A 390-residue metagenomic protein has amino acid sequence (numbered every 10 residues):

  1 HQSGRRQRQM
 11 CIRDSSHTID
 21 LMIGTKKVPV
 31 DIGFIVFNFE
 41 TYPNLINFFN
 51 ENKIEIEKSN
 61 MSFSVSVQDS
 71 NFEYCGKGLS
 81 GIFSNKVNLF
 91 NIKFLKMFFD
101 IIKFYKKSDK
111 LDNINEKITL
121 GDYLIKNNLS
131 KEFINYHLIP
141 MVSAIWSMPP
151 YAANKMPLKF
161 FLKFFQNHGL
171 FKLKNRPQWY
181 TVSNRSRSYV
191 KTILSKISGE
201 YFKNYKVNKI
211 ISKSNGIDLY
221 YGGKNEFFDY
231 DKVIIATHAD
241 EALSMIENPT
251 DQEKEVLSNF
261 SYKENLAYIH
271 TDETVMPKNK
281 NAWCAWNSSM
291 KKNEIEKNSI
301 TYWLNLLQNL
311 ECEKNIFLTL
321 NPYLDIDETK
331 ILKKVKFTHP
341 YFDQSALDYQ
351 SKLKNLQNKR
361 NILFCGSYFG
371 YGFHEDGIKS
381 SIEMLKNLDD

Functional and structural regions predicted by a protein language model:
H1-R8, I12: Single conserved hydrophobic/aromatic residue that forms the stacking wall/gate of nucleotide- or nucleobase-binding
R13-V36: Conserved N-terminal glycine-rich FAD pyrophosphate-binding loop of Rossmann-like flavoproteins
T18-D20, C75-S80, I295-D390: Conserved flavin/dinucleotide-binding core of flavoenzymes
V28, F39-L158, L162-K163: Mobile amphipathic helical/loop "lid" adjacent to a hydrophobic cofactor/ligand pocket
P29, E57, E200-F202, L363: General small-molecule cofactor/ligand-binding pocket signal
F34-K53, Y189-E200: N-terminal Rossmann-like dinucleotide/flavin-binding domain of flavoprotein oxidoreductases that bind FAD/FMN
I35, K206-P340: Mid-domain catalytic core of redox enzymes that form a hydrophobic substrate pocket/lid adjacent to a catalytic redox
F161-Y220, F228: Helical element adjacent to the flavin cofactor pocket in flavoenzyme catalytic cores
